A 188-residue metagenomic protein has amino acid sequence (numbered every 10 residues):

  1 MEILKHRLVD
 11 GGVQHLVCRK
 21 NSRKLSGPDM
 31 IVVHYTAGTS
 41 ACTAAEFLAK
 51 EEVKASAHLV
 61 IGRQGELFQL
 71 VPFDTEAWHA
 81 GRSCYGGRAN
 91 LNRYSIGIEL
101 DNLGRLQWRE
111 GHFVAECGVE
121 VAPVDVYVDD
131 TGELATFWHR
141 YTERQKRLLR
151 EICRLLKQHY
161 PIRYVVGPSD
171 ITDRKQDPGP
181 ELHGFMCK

Functional and structural regions predicted by a protein language model:
M1-L91: N-terminal catalytic cores of peptidoglycan-degrading enzymes
E2-R7, K24-L25, D101-K188: Basic/polar, cationic surfaces and motifs that engage anionic cell-wall and phosphate/carboxylate ligands
V33, I98, P168: Conserved, mostly hydrophobic/aromatic
E51-Y141: Peptidoglycan-targeting cell-wall enzymes and recognition modules
